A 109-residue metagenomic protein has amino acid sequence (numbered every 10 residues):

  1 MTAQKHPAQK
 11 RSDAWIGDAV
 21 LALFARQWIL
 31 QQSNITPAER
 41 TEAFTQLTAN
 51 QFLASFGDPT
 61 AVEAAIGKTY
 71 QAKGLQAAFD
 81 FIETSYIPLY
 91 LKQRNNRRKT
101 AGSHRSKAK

Functional and structural regions predicted by a protein language model:
M1-K109: RNase III-family endoribonuclease catalytic core
